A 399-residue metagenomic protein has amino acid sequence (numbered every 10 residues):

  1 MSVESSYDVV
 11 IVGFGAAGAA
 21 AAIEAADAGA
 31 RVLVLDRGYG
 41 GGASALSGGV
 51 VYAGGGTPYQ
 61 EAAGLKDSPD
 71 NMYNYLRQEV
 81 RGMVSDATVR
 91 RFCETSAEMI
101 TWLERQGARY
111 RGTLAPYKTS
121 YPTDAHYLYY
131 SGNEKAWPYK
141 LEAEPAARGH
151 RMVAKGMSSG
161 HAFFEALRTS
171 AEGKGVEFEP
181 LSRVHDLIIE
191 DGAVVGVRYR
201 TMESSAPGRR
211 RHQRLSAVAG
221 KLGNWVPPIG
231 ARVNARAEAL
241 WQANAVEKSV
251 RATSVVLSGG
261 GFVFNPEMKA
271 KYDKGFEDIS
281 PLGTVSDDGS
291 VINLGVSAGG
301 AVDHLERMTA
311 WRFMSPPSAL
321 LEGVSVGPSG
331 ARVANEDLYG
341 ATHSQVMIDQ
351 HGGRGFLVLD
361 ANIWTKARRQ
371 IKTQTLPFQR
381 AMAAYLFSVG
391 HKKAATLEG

Functional and structural regions predicted by a protein language model:
V9-V34: N-terminal Rossmann-like FAD-binding beta1-loop-alpha1 element of flavoenzymes
A17, G40, A331: Conserved Rossmann-like nucleotide-cofactor binding loop
D27-G48: Glycine-rich FAD pyrophosphate-binding loop
S44, M83-T88, G107-T119, A301-T309 (+1 more regions): A short alpha-helix-loop-beta-strand transition element characteristic of N-terminal alpha/beta dinucleotide-binding
Y52-F92: Glycine-rich active-site loop/strand segments that organize a redox cofactor
C93-V246, P266-E267: Conserved redox-cofactor binding core of oxidoreductases
S158, S205-F313: Glycine-rich loop(s) and the adjacent beta-strand/alpha-helix scaffold that form part
I292, A301-G399: An anion/pyrophosphate-binding glycine-rich loop and adjacent beta-alpha core in soluble alpha-beta enzymes
